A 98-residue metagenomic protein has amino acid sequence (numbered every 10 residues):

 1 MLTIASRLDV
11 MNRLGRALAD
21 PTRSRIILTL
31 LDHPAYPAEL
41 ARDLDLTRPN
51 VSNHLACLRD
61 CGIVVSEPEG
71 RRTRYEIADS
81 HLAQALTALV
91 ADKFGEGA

Functional and structural regions predicted by a protein language model:
M1-V10, S80-A98: Amphipathic alpha-helical dimerization/coiled-coil segments that flank or bridge DNA-binding/regulatory modules
D9-T47, E69-H81: N-terminal helix-turn-helix DNA-binding core of bacterial DNA-binding proteins
P21, L58, Q84, A88: Solvent-exposed, charged/polar functional surfaces in cytosolic regulatory/catalytic domains
R42, R59-D60: Alpha-helical residues within the helix-turn-helix
H54: Residues within the DNA-recognition helix of helix-turn-helix
